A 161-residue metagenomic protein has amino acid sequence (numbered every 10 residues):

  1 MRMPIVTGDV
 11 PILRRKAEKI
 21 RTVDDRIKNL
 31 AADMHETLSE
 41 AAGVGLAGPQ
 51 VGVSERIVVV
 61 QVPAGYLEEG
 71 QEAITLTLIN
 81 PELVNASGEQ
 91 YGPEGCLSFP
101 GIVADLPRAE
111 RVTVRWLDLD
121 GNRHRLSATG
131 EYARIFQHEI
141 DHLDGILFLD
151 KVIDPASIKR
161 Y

Functional and structural regions predicted by a protein language model:
M1-Q137, H142-Y161: Active-site rim/adjacent substrate-binding subdomains
